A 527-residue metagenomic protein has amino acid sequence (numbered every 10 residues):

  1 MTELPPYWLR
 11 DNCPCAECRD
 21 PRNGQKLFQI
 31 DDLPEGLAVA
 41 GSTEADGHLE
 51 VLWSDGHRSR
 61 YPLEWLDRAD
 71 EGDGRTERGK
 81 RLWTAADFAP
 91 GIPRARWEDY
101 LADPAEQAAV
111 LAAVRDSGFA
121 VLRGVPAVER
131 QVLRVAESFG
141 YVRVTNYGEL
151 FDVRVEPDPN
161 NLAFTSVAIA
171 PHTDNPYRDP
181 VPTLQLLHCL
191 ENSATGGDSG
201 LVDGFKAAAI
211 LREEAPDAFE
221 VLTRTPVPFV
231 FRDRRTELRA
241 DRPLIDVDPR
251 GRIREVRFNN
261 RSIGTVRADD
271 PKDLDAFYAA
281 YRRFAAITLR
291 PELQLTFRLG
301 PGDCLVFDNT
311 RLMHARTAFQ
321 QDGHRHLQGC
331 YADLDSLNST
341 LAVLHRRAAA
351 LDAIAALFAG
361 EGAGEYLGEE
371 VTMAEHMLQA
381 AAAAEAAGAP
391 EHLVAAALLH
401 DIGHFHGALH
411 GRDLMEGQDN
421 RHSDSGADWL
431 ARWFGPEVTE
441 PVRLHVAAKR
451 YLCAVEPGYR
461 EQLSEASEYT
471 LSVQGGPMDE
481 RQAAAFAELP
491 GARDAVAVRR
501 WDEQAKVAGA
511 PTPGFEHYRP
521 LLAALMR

Functional and structural regions predicted by a protein language model:
T2-D103, A112: Motif-centric detector for short Cys/His coordination patterns
R22-I30, G118, H172, N309 (+1 more regions): Residue-level detector of functionally special positions within alpha-helical transmembrane segments of multi-pass
L27, D31-A38, V155-N160, T165 (+3 more regions): Aromatic/His-enriched, Gly/Pro-containing loop or helix-boundary segments that lie immediately adjacent to catalytic
A45-G47, H57, R115-D116, E385-E391: Short, solvent-exposed loop/edge-beta patches enriched in aromatic
R58-R60, F119-R123, V144-G148, G435-R443 (+1 more regions): Short secondary-structure capping/junction motifs at helix and strand boundaries
E71, T76-F119, G124-V306, T310-R346: Active-site environment of non-heme Fe oxygenases that use a 2-His-1-carboxylate facial triad
R347-R527: Metal-dependent phosphohydrolase cores
